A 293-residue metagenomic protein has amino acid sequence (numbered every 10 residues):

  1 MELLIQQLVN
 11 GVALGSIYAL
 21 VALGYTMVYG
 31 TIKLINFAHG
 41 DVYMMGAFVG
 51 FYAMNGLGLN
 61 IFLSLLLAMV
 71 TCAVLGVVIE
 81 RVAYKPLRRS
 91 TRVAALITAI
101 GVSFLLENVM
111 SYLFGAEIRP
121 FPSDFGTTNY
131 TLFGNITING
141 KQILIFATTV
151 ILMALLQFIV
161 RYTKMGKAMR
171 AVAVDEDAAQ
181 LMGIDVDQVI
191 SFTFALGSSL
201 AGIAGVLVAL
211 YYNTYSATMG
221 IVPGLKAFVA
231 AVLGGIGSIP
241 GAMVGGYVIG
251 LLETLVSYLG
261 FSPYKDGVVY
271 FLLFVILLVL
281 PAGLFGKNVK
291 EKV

Functional and structural regions predicted by a protein language model:
M1-V21, V49, I61-S64, S90-A94 (+5 more regions): Membrane-interfacial amphipathic/re-entrant helices at transmembrane-helix boundaries
L4-G56, I79-S90, A94, G235-I239: Single transmembrane alpha-helix segments in multi-pass membrane proteins
L14, I136-Y215, I239-G245: Helix-loop-helix "hairpin" substructures at the membrane interface of multi-pass membrane proteins
Y18, G58-V70, S191-A201, G205-F271: Transmembrane alpha-helical segments in multi-pass inner-membrane proteins
A47-F51, M69-L75, V102-M110, T148-Q157 (+4 more regions): Hydrophobic core segments of alpha-helical transmembrane domains in multi-pass membrane transport and ion-translocation
G58-V102, V109, V244-I249, L280: Alpha-helical transmembrane segments within multi-pass membrane transporters and channels
V82, L113, V174-Q188, G260-V293: Cytosolic-side transmembrane-helix boundaries in multi-pass membrane proteins
L87, R92-Y162, V189, L255 (+3 more regions): Transmembrane helix-bundle core of multi-pass membrane transporters and related energy-transducing complexes
